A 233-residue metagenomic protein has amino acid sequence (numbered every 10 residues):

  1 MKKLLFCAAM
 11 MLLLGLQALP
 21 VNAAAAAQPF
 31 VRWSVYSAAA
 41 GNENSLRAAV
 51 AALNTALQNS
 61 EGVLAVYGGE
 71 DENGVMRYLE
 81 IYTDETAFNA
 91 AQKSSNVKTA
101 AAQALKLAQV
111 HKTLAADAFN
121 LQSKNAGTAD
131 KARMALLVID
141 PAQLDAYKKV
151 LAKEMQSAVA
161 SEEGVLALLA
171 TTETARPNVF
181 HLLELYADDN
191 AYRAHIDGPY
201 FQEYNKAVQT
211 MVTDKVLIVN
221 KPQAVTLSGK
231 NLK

Functional and structural regions predicted by a protein language model:
M1-L4: Positively charged n-region of N-terminal signal peptides that target proteins for export
C7-Q17: Bacterial N-terminal signal peptides
A23-V31, L64-M76, T99-L136, L166-N178 (+1 more regions): Glycine-rich beta-strand-turn "strand-cap" elements at beta-sheet edges
V35-A48, V138-Y147: Short, surface-exposed ligand-recognition loops at beta-strand->loop->(often short) alpha-helix junctions that present
V35-Y36, L53, V66-G69, L79 (+3 more regions): A structural feature that tracks compact, well-ordered secondary-structure segments with a strong bias toward
N42, D84, D140-Q143, R176 (+1 more regions): Acidic/polar helix N-cap motif
A52-A65, I81-L114, V159-L166, L185-N220: An amphipathic, aromatic/His-enriched active-site/gating alpha helix that lines ligand/cofactor pockets
G127-L168: Surface-exposed interaction/gating patches
